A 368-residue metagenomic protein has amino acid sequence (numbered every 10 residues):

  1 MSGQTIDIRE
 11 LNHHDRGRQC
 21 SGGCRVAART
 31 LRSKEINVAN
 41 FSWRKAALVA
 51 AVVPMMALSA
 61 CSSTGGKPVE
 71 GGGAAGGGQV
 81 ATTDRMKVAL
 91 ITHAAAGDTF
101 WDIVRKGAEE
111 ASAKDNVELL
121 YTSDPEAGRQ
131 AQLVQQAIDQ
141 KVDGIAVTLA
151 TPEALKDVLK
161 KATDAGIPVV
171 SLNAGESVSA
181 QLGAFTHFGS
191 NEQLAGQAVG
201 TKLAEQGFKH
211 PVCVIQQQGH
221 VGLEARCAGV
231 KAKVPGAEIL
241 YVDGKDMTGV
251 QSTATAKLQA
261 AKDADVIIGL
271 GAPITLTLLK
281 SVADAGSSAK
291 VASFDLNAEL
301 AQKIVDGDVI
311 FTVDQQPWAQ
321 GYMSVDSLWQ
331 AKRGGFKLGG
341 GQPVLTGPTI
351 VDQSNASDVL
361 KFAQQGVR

Functional and structural regions predicted by a protein language model:
R16, S21, A39-A50: Bacterial N-terminal signal peptides that target proteins for export
L48-V49, S62, G77-V80, D84 (+2 more regions): Hinge/cleft segment of the Venus flytrap/periplasmic-binding protein
A57-A60: C-terminal motif of bacterial Sec signal peptides marking the signal peptidase cleavage site
G76-A111, D115, L120-Q132, L149-P152 (+2 more regions): Extracytoplasmic "Venus flytrap"
T99-D115, A195-V199, V221-A237, T253 (+2 more regions): Short, solvent-exposed amphipathic alpha-helices that sit in or adjacent to ligand/effector-binding or catalytic
Q130, T186-P211, V250-A254, N297-L300 (+1 more regions): Hydrophobic alpha-helical segments within soluble ligand-binding/sensing domains
A131, V147-T163, V230, G244-Q302: Hydrophobic alpha-helical
E153-L194, N297-V305, V309-I310, L360-F362: Flexible loop/hinge segments that line or gate small-molecule binding clefts
